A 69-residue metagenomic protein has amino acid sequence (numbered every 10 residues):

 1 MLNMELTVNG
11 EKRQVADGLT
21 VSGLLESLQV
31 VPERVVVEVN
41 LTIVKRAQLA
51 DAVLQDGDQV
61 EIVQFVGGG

Functional and structural regions predicted by a protein language model:
M1-G68: Ubiquitin-like/PB1-type beta-grasp interaction modules and other compact soluble beta-rich domains
